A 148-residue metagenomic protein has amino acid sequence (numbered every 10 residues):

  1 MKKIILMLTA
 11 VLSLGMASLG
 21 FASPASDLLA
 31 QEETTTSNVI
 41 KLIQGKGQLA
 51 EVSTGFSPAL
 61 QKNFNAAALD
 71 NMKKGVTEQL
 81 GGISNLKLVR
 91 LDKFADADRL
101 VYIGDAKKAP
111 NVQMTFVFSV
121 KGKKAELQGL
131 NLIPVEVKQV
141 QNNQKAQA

Functional and structural regions predicted by a protein language model:
M1-I5: Positively charged n-region of N-terminal signal peptides that target proteins for export
L8-A17: Bacterial N-terminal signal peptides
S18-L42: Short, low-complexity N-terminal intrinsically disordered segments enriched in polar/charged residues
I43-E51: Short helix-adjacent coil turns
A50-A95: Short solvent-exposed beta->alpha transition segments
K93-A148: Exposed beta-sheet edge and beta->alpha loop/turn motif
